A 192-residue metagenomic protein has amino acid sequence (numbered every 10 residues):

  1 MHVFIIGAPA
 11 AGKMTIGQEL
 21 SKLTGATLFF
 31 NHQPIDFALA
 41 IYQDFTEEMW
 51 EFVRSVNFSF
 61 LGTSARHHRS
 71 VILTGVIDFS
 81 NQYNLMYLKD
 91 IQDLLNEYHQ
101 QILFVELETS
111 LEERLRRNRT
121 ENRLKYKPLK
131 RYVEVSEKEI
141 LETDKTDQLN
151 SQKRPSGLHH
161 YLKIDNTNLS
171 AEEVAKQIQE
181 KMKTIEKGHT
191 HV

Functional and structural regions predicted by a protein language model:
A8: P-loop (Walker A) phosphate-binding loop of NTP-binding proteins
A11: ATP-binding Walker
M14: Walker A/P-loop
Q18-A65: Conserved substrate/cofactor phosphate-moiety recognition/catalytic segment in nucleotide-dependent phosphotransferases
F52-F104: Glycine-rich phosphate-binding loop used to anchor ATP phosphates in small-molecule kinases, encompassing both
N96-N118, I164: Conserved phosphate-donor/acceptor-positioning beta-strand/loop module used by diverse small-molecule
T120, L124-E173: Small-molecule kinase domains that catalyze NTP-dependent phosphoryl transfer to phosphate-bearing small molecules
